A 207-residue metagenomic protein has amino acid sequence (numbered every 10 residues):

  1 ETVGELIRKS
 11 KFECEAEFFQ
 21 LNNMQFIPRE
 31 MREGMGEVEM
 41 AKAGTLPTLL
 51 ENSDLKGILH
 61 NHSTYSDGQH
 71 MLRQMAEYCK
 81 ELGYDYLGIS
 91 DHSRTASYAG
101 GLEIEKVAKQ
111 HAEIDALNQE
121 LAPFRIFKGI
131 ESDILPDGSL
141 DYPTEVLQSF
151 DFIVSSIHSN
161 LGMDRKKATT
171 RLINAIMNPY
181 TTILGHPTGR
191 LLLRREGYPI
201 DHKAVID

Functional and structural regions predicted by a protein language model:
E1, H60, Y84-Y86, L161: Broad hydrophobic/π-residue packing in well-ordered secondary structure
E1-L55, Y98-D207: Extended substrate/RNA-proximal surfaces in nucleic-acid metabolism proteins
R8, R73-G88, A112-Q119: Alpha-helical scaffold segments that flank or form the walls of functional sites
L55-G68, I89-T95, L184-G189: Histidine-centered catalytic micro-motifs
I58-Q74, H158-M163: Active-site mouth loops of central-metabolism enzymes
